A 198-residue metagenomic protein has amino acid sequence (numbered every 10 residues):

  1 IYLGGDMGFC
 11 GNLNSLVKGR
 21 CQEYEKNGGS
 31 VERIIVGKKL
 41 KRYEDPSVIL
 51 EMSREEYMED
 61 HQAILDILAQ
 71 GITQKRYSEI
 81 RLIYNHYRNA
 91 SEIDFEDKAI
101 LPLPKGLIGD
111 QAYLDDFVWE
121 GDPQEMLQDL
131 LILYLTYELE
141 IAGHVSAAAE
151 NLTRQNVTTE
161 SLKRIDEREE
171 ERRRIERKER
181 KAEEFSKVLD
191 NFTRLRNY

Functional and structural regions predicted by a protein language model:
I1-Y198: C-terminal beta-strand-loop-alpha-helix "lid" module of Rossmann-like NAD(P)-dependent dehydrogenases
